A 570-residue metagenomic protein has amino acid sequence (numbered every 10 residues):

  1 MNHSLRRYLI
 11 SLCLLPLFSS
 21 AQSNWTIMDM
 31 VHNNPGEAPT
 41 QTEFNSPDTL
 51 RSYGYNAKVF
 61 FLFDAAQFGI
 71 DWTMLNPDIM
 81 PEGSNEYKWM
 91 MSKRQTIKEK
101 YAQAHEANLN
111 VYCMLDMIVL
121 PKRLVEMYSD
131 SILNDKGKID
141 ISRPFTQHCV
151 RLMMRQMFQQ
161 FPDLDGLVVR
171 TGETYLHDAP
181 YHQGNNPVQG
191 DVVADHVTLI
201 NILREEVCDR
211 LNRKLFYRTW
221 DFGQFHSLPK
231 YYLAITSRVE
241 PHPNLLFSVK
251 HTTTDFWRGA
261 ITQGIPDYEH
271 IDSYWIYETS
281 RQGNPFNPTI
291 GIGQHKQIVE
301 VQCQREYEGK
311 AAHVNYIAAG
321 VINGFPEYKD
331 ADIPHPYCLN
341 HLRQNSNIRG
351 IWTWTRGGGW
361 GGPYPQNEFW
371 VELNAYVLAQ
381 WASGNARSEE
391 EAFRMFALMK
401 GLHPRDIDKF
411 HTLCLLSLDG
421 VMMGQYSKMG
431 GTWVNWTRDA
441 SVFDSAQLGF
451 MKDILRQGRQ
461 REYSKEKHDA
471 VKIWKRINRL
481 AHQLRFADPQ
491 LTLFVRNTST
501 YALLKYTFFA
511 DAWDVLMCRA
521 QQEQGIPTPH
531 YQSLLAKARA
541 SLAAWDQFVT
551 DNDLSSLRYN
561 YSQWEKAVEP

Functional and structural regions predicted by a protein language model:
M1-Q22: Bacterial Sec-dependent N-terminal signal peptides
W25-F63, F68-M80, Y87-E99, I141-E390 (+1 more regions): Catalytic-core regions of glycoside hydrolase
A102, E106, L152-Q159, E205 (+4 more regions): A generic structural signal for well-ordered alpha-helical segments enriched in polar/charged residues
A102-C113, R123-M127, P162, G166 (+1 more regions): N-terminal leader/presequence-like segments
N110-Q156, G320-F325: Active-site-adjacent "subsite" loops/lids of carbohydrate-active enzymes
Q344-P570: C-terminal non-catalytic alpha-helical accessory regions
